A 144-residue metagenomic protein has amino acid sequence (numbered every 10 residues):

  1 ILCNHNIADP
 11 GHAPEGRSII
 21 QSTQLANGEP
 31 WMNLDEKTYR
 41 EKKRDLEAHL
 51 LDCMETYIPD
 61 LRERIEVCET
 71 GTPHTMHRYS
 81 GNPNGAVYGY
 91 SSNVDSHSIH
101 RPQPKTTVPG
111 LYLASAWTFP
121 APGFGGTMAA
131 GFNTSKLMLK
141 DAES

Functional and structural regions predicted by a protein language model:
I1, P59-P120: A glycine-rich dinucleotide-binding beta-alpha-beta segment and adjacent secondary-structure elements that constitute
I1-G71: C-terminal segments that line or cap access tunnels to active or ligand-binding sites in enzymes and enzyme-associated
S22, M54, L111, S115 (+1 more regions): Hydrophobic, well-ordered secondary-structure elements that form the walls of internal hydrophobic environments
G28, T56, K136-S144: Short, well-ordered loop/turn and helix-capping segments at boundaries between secondary-structure elements and domains
E41, D45-H49, N82, G126-N133: Generic recognition of stable, solvent-exposed alpha-helical segments in well-folded globular domains
V87, V108, P122-G125, L139-S144: Glycine- and aromatic-enriched mobile tails/lids
A116-L139: A conserved FAD-binding loop/helix module that cradles the flavin
